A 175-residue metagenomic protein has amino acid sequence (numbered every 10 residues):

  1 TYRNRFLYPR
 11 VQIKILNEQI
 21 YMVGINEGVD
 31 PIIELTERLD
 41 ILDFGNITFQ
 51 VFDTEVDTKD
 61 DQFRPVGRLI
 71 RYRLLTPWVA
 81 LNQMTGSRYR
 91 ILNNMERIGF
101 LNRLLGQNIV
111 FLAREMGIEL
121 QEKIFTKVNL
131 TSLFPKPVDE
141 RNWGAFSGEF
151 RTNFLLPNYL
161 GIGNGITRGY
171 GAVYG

Functional and structural regions predicted by a protein language model:
T1-G175: RNA-interacting cores
